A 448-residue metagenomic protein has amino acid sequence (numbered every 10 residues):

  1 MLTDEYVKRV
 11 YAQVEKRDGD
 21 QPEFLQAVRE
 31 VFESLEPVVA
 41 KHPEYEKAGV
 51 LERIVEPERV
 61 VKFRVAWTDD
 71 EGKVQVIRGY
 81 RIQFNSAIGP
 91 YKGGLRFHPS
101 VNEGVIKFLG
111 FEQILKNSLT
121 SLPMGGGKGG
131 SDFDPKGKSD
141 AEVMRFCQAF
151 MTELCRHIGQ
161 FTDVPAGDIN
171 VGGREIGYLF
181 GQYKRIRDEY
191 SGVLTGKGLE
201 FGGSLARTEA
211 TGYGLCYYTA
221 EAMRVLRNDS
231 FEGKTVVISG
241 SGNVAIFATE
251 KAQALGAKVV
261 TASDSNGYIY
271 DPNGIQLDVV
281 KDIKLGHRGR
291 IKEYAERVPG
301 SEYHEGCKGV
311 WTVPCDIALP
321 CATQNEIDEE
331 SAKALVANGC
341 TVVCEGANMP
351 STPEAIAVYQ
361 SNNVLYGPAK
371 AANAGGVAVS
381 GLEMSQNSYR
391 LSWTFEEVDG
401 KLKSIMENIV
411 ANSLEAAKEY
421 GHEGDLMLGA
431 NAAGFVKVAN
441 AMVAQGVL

Functional and structural regions predicted by a protein language model:
M1-L205, K437-G446: N-terminal ligand-binding/catalytic initiation module
L2-A27, A222-M223, A334-L448: Adenosine-phosphate binding glycine-rich loop
I106-L109, L179, L215-M223, A248 (+3 more regions): Buried hydrophobic packing segments
E142, R174-G181, L205, F247-K251 (+6 more regions): Short acidic, glycine/serine/threonine-rich loops at helix termini
T162-A166, Y190-L194, I238, T261-D264 (+5 more regions): General beta-strand structural signal in soluble alpha/beta enzymes
G203-T312: Glycine-rich phosphate/diphosphate-binding loop of Rossmann-like nucleotide-binding domains
G267-Y366, A371: Rossmann-like adenosine-cofactor binding region
